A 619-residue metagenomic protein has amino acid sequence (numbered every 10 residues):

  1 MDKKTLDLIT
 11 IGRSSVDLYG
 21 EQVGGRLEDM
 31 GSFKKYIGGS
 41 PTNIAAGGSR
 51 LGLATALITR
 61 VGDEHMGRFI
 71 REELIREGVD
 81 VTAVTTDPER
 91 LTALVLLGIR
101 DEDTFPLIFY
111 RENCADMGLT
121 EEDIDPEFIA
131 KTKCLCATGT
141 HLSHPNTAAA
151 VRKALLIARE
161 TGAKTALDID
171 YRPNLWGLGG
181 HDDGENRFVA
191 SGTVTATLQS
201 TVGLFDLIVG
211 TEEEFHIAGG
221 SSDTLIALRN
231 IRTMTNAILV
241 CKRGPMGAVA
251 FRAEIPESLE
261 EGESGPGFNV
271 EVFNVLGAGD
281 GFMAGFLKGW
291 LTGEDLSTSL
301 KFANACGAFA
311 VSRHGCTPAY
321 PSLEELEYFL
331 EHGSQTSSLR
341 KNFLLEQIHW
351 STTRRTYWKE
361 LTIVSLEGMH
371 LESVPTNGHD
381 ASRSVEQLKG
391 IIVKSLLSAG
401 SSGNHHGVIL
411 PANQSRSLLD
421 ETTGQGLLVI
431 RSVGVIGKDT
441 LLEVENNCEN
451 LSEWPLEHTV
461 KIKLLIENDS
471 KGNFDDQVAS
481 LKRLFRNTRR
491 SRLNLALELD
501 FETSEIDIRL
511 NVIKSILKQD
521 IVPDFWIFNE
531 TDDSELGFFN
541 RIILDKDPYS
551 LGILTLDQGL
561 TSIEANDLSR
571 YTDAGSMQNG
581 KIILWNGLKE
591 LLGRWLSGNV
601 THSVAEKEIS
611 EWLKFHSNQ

Functional and structural regions predicted by a protein language model:
M1-V79, E271, V364: Glycine-rich phosphate/adenosyl-contacting loop at the front of the ribokinase-like
D2-I9, I157-E160, G220-L344: Conserved phosphate-binding/catalytic region of the ribokinase-like
A54-G139, E327-T336: Conserved N-terminal subdomain of the carbohydrate kinase-like
L119-I124, S191-L198, V393, T440-E453 (+2 more regions): Short, acidic/polar
C136, T140-P145, A154-R159, A163-T165 (+1 more regions): Hydrophobic alpha-helical segments and helix pairs
P173-E261: Conserved phosphate/ATP/ADP-binding segment of small-molecule kinases
S338-G472, D524, I563-G580, W585-Q619: Alpha/beta catalytic barrel-like cores
I391-K394, N446-T459, N473-F474, S480 (+5 more regions): Alpha/beta enzyme core
